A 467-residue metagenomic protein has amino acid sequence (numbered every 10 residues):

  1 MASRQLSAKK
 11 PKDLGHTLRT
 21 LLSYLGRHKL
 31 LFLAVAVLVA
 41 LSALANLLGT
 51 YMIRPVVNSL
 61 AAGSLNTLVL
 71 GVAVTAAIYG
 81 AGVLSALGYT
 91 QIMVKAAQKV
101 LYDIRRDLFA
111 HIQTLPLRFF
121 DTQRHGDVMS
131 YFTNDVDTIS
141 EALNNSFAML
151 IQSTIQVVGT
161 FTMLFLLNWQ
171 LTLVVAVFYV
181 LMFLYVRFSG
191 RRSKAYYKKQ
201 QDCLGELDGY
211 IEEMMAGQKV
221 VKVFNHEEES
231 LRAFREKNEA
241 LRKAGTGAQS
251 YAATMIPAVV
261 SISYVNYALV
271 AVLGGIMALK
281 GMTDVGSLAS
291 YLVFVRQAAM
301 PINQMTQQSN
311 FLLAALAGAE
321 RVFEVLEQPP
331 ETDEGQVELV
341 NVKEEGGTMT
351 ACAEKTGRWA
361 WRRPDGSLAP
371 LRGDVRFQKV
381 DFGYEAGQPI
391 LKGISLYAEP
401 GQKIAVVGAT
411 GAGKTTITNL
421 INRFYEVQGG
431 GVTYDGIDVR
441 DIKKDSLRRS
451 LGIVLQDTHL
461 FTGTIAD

Functional and structural regions predicted by a protein language model:
M1-A45, A61-V74, Y89-M93, A97 (+9 more regions): Membrane-integrated ABC transporters
A2-K9, Q98, R106-T138, G209-A233 (+2 more regions): Short intracellular "coupling" helices and adjacent cytoplasmic loop segments at the cytosolic face of multi-pass
R27, L117-R118, V136-L143, F147 (+7 more regions): An intracellular "coupling" helix at the cytosolic face of ABC transporter transmembrane type-1 domains
R27, L31-L41, L48, T75-I78 (+4 more regions): Transmembrane helices of ABC transporter permease
G49-I53, A73, Y89, M93 (+7 more regions): Hydrophobic/aromatic residues in alpha-helical transmembrane segments
A62-G71, M163-V177, G247-E320, V325-P329 (+1 more regions): Helix-loop-helix
E334, V340-D467: ABC-type nucleotide-binding domain
